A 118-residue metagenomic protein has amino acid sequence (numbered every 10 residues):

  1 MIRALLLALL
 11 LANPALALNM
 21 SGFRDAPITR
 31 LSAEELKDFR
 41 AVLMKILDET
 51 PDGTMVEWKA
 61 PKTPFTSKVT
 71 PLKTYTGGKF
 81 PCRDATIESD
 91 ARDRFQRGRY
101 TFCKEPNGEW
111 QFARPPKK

Functional and structural regions predicted by a protein language model:
M1-A8: Sec-dependent signal peptide recognition, specifically the positively charged N-region followed immediately by
A12-P14: N-terminal signal peptide c-region/cleavage motif recognized by signal peptidases
L16-A60: N-terminal trafficking/processing presequences and adjacent post-cleavage segments of proteins routed to secretion
E57-K59, R83-D90: Short beta-strand segments that buttress and anchor functional surface loops
K62-P81: Surface-exposed, charged secondary-structure patches
V69-T74, T86-E88, G98-C103: Hydrophobic/aromatic beta-strand elements that line small-molecule binding cavities or substrate pockets in beta-rich
K79, S89-Q96: Short, cysteine-centered beta-strand-loop-beta hairpins and adjacent loop/turn segments enriched in charged/polar
E105-K118: Short beta-strand edge/turn micro-motifs at domain boundaries
